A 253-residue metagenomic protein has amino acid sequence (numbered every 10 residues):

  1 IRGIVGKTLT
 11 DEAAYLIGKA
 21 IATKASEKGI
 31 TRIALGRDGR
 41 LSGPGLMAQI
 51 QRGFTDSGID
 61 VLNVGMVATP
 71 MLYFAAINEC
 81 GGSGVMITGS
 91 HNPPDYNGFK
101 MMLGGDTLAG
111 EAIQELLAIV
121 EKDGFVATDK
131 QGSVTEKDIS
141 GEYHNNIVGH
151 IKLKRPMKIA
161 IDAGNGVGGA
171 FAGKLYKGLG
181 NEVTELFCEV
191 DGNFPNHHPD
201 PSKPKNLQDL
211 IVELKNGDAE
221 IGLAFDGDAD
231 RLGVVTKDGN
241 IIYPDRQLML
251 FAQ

Functional and structural regions predicted by a protein language model:
I1-R52, D56-S57, E136-K158: An N-terminal, well-structured beta->alpha segment
I4-T8, D60-L62, K237-I241: A short glycine/serine-rich beta->alpha loop
L16-A20, M71, E142-N146, N206-D209 (+2 more regions): Well-ordered alpha-helical segments embedded in enzymatic catalytic cores
E27, T31-Y96, L175-V235: N-terminal small/polar loop signature for handling phosphorylated ligands or for N-terminal nucleophile
N97-G217: Gly/Ser/Thr-enriched, mixed-charge loops and adjacent short helices that form phosphate/oxyanion-binding elements
M101-G104, G233-K237: Short beta-strand-to-turn element immediately C-terminal to the catalytic PLP-Schiff-base lysine in fold type I
A109, E185-F187, N240-Q253: Gly/Ser/Thr-rich active-site loops/lids in small-molecule metabolic enzymes that frequently grip phosphoryl groups
